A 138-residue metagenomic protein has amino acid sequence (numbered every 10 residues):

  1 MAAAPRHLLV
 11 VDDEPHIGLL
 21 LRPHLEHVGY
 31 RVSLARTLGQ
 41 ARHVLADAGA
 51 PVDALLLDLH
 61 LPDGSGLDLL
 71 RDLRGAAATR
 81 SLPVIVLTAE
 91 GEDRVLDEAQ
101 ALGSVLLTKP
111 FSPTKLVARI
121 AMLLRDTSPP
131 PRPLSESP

Functional and structural regions predicted by a protein language model:
G18, P62: The feature encodes the CheY-like receiver
L19-H27: Charged docking surfaces used in two-component/phosphorelay signaling
L34-A54: Acidic, metal-coordinating helix/loop segments flanking the phosphotransfer/catalytic sites of two-component signaling
R36-T37, S65-D68: Acidic catalytic/metal-coordinating carboxylates
H43, L67-R80: Short amphipathic alpha-helix used as the core "switch/output" element in two-component signaling
D58, T88: Active-site residues of response regulator receiver
D68, E90-L107, A118: Alpha4 helix (beta4-alpha4-beta5 surface) of REC/receiver domains from two-component response regulators
R94, F111-A121, S128: C-terminal output helix
